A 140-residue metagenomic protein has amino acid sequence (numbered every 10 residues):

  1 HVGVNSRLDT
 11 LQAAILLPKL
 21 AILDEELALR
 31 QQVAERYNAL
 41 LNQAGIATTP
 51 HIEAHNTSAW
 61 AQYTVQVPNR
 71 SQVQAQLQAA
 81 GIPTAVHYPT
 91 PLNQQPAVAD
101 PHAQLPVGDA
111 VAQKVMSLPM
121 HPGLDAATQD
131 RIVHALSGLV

Functional and structural regions predicted by a protein language model:
H1-V140: PLP-dependent aminotransferase class I/II
